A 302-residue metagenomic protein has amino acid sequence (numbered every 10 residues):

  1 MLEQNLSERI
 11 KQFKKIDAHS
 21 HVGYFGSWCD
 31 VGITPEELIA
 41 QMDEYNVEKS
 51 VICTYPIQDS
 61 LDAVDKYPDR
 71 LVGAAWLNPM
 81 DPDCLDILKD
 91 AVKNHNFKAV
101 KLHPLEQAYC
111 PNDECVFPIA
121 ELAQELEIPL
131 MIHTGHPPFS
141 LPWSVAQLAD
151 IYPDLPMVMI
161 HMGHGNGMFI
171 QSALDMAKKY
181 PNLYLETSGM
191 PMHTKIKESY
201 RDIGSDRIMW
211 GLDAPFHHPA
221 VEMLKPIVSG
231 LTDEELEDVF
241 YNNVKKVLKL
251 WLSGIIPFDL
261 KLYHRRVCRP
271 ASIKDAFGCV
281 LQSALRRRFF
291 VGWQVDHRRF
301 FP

Functional and structural regions predicted by a protein language model:
M1-A18, V31-K49, S205-R207, A220-H264 (+3 more regions): Mid-to-C-terminal alpha-helical segments outside catalytic/metal-binding sites
L2-W28, A63-A75: Mobile, glycine- and charge-enriched loop segments and immediately flanking short secondary-structure elements within
I16-S20, S50-I52, V72-A75, K98-L102 (+4 more regions): Hydrophobic faces of well-ordered beta-strands that scaffold small-molecule active sites in alpha/beta enzyme cores
H19, M42, A91, V100 (+5 more regions): Conserved, mostly hydrophobic/aromatic
H21, Y55-P56, W76-M80, H103-L105 (+4 more regions): Active-site beta-loop-alpha junctions enriched in small/polar residues
E48-K49, I57-T134, K179, L183: Active-site gating/metal-coordination segments in enzymes
N112-W210: Catalytic pocket-lining loop regions of alpha/beta-barrel enzymes, especially the amidohydrolase/enolase/GH5 lineages
